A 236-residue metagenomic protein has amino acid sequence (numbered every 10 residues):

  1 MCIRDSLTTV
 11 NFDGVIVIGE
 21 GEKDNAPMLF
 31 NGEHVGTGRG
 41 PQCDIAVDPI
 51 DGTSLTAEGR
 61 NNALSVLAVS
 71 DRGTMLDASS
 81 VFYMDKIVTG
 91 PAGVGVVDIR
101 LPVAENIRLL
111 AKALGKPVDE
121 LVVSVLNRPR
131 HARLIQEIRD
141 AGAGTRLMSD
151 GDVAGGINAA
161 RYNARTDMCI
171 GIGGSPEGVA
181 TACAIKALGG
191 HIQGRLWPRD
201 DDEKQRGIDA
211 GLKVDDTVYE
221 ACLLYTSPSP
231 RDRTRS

Functional and structural regions predicted by a protein language model:
M1-I3, Y225-S236: Single conserved hydrophobic/aromatic residue that forms the stacking wall/gate of nucleotide- or nucleobase-binding
R4-R72: Flexible, acidic active-site loops/lids enriched in D/E/S/T/G that coordinate Mg2+ and/or position polar
T8-T9, H34-G40, D48, T56-R60 (+4 more regions): Solvent-exposed alpha-helices and their adjacent loops that cap or buttress functional pockets in soluble metabolic
E22-D24, R130, S149-G156: Short acidic loop-to-helix transition motifs that present clustered carboxylates
M28-F30, E58-R60, S79-V81, R133-I138 (+2 more regions): Short acidic, glycine/serine/threonine-rich loops at helix termini
P49-E58, A63, A132, V153-I157 (+1 more regions): Short glycine/serine/threonine-rich phosphate/pyrophosphate-binding segments that cradle anionic phosphate groups
V66, D71-L147, G211: Acidic beta-strand-loop-alpha-helix segment within the catalytic core of divalent metal-dependent phosphate-processing
N158-S227, R231: Oxyanion/phosphate-interacting regions
